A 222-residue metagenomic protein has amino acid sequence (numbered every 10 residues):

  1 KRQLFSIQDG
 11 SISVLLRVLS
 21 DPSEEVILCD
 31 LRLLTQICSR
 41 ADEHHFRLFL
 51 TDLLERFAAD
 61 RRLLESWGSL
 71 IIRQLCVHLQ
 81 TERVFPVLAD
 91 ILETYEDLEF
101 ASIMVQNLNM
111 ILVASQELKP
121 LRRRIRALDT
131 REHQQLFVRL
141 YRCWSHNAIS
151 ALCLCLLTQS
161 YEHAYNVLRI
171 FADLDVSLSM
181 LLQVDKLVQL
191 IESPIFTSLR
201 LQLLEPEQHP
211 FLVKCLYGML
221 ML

Functional and structural regions predicted by a protein language model:
K1, L15-L19, D30-A41, L53-F57 (+7 more regions): Hydrophobic residues within the alpha-helices of tandem HEAT/HEAT-like
L4-S13, D42-T51, E65, T81-F85 (+4 more regions): Core helices of alpha-solenoid repeat scaffolds
D9-G10, S23-I27, D42-E43, F100-A101 (+1 more regions): Extended acidic, low-complexity intrinsically disordered regions
P22-E24, D60-R61, E96-D97, H209: Short inter-helical turns and helix N-cap capping residues of alpha-solenoid HEAT/ARM repeat scaffolds
I27-L28, E65: Extended heptad-repeat coiled-coil alpha-helical scaffolds of eukaryotic proteins
F49, R61, F196-T197: Short, charged/polar, low-complexity loop and linker segments that flank or interrupt alpha-helical bundles
F85, A101, V105, V113-L222: Extended acidic/polar alpha-helical scaffold segments
